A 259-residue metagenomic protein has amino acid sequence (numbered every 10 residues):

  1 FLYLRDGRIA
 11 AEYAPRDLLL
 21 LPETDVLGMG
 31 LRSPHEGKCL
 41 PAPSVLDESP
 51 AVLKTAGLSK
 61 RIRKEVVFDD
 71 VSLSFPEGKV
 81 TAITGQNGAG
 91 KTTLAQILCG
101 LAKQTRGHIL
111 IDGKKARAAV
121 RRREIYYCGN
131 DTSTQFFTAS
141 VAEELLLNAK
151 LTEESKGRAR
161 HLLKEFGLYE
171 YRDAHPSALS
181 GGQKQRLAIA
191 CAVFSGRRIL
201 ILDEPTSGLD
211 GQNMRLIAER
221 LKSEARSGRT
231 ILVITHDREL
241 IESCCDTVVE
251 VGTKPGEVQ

Functional and structural regions predicted by a protein language model:
R8-L31, G252-Q259: Conserved beta-strand-loop-alpha-helix hinge in the C-terminal portion of ABC ATPase nucleotide-binding domains
T84-Q86: The feature captures the beta-strand-to-loop junction immediately N-terminal to the Walker
C99: Helix-to-loop junction immediately C-terminal to a conserved catalytic motif
G107-R121: Conserved ABC transporter NBD signature motif
E154-Y171: Conserved ABC ATPase "signature" region
H175-L179, Q183: Conserved ABC ATPase signature
A192-V193: ABC ATPase C-loop
L200-E204: Catalytic Walker B motif of ABC-type/P-loop ATPase nucleotide-binding domains
